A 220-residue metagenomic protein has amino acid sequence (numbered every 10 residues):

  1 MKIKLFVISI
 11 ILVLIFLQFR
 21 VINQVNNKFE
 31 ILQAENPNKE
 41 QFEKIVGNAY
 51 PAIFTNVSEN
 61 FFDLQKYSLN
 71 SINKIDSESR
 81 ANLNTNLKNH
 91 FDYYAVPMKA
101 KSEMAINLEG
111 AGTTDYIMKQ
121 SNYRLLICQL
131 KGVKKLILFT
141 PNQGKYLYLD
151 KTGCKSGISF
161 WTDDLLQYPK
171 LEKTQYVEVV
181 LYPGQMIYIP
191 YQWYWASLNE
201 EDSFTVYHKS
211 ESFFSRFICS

Functional and structural regions predicted by a protein language model:
M1-M186, Y194-S220: N-terminal accessory scaffold of Fe(II)-dependent oxygenases
